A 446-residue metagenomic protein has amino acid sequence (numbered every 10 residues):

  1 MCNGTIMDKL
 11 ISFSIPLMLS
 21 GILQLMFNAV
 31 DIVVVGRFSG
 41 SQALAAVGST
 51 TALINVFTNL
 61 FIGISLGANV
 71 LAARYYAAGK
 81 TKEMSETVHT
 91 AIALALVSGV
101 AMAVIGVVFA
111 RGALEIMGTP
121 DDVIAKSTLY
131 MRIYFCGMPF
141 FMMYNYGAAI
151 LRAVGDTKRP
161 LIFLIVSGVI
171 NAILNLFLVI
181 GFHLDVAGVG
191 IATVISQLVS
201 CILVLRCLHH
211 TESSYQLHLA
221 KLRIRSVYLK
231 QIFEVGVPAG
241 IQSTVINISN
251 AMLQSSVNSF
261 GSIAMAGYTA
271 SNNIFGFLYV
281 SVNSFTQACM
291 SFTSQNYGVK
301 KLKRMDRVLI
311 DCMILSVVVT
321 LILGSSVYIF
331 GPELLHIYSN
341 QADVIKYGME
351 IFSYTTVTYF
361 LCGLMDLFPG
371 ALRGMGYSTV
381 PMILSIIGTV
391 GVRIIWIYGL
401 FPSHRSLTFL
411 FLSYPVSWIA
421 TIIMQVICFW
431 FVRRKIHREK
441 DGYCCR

Functional and structural regions predicted by a protein language model:
M1-S14, A72-G137, G181-V237, T293-T358 (+1 more regions): Short alpha-helical transmembrane segments in multi-pass integral membrane proteins
N3, M7-M26, V30, L53-L60 (+8 more regions): Residue-level signal for short hydrophobic patches within transmembrane helices of multi-pass membrane transporters
S12-D31, I133, S167, S196-S200 (+4 more regions): Transmembrane helical elements of multi-pass membrane transporters/channels
M26-A45, L114-D121, F177-L184, T244-F277 (+3 more regions): Helix-terminus/linker motif at the lipid-water interface of multi-pass membrane proteins
S39-A52, S127, M131, G190 (+3 more regions): Small-residue hotspots at the loop-to-helix junctions and early N-terminal turns of transmembrane alpha-helices
L44-V104, F141-P160, G267-G331, C362-S385: Small-residue-rich hydrophobic transmembrane alpha-helices
V56-N59, N171-N175, C201-L205, F277-V280 (+3 more regions): Hydrophobic transmembrane alpha-helices of multi-pass small-molecule transporters
S65, Y134-R152, P160-G168, V189-I202 (+4 more regions): Short runs within selected transmembrane alpha-helices of multi-pass transporters and secretion channels
